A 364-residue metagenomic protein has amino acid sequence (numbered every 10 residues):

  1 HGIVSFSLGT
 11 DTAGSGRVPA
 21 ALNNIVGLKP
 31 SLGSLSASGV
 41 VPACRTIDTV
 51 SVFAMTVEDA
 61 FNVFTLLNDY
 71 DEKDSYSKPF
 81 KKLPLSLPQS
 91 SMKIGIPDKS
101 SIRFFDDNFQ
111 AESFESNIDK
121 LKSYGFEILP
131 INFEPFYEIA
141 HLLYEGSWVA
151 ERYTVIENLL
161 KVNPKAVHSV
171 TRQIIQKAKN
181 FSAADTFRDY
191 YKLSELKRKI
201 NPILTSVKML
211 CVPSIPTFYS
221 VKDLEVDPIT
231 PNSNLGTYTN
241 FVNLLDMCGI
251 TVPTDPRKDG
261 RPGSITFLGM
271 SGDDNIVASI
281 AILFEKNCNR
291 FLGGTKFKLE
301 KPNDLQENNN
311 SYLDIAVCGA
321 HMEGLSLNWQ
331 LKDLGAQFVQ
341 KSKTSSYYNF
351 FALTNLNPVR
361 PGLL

Functional and structural regions predicted by a protein language model:
G2-F6, V207-L210: Alpha-to-beta junction loops
F6, T10-S100, E115-Y124, N180-Y191 (+4 more regions): Structural helix-boundary/capping segments
V18, F105-D106, A140, S220-D223 (+1 more regions): Short glycine-/acidic-enriched loop or helix-start segments at secondary-structure transitions that form or flank
S75-F80, M92, P97-S101, I131-E145 (+1 more regions): Flexible, acidic loop-helix segments that line cofactor/substrate-binding pockets
P88-Q89, D98-I102, V155-L244, K286 (+1 more regions): Serine-dependent amide/ester hydrolase catalytic core
F104-E112: Glycine- and acidic-residue-enriched helix-capping/strand-helix junction motifs
L327-T344: Short Gly/aromatic-enriched secondary-structure transition segments
S342-L364: Basic, polyanion-binding surface patches
